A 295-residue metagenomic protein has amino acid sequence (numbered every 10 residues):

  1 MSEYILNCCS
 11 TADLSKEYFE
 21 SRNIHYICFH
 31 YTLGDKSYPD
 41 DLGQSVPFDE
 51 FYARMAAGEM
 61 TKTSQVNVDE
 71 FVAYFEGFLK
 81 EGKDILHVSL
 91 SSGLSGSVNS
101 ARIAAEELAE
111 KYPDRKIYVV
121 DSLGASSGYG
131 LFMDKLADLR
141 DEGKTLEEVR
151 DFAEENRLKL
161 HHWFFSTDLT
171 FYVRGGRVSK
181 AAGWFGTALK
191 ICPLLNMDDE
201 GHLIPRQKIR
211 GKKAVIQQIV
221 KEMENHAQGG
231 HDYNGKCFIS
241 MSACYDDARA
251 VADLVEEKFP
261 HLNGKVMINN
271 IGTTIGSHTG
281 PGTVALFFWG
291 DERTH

Functional and structural regions predicted by a protein language model:
E3, T11-F19, I24-H30, L86 (+6 more regions): Mixed-charge interfacial surface used for oligomerization/domain docking and macromolecular partner engagement
E3-I5, L79: A general secondary-structure boundary signal
I5-Q65, E70: N-terminal glycine-rich anion-binding loop in soluble enzyme alpha/beta folds
S45-Y52, F75, K80, E107: A short glycine/small-residue-enriched secondary-structure motif
A56-S92, N99, I103, R150: Glycine-rich phosphate- or other oxyanion-binding loops that anchor nucleotides, phosphorylated ligands
